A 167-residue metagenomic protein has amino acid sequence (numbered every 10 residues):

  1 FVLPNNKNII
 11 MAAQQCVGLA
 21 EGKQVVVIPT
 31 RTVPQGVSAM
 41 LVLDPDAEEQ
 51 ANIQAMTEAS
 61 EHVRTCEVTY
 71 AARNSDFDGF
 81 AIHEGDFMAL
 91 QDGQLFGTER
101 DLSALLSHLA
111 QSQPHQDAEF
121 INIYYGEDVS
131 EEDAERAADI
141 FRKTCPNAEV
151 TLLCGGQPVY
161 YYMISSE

Functional and structural regions predicted by a protein language model:
F1-E167: N-terminal loops that bind phosphate or other acidic moieties and the adjacent beta-alpha structural core
